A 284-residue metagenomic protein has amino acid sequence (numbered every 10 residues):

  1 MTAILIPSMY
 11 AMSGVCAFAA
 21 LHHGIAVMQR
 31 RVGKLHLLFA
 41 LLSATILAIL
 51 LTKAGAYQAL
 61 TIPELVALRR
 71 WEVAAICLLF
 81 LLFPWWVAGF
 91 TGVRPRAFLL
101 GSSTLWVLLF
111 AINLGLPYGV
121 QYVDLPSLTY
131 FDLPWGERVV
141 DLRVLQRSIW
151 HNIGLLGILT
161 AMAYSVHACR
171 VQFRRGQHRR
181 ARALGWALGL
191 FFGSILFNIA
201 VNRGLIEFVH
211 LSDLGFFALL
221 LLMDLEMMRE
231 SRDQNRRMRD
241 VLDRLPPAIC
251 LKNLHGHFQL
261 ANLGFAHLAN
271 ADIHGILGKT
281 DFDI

Functional and structural regions predicted by a protein language model:
M1-C16: Generic start-of-chain signal for non-secretory N-termini
T2, H22-G33: Short, hydrophobic transmembrane alpha-helix segments
I6-M9, G33-H36, A40-I46, L50-A59 (+5 more regions): Interfacial "cap-and-anchor" motif at the non-cytosolic start of specific transmembrane alpha-helices
V15-G24, C77-W86: Central hydrophobic cores of alpha-helical transmembrane segments in multi-pass inner-membrane proteins across all
D224, C250-K252, F258, D281: Polar/charged side chains located within well-ordered beta-strands of beta-rich proteins
R237-G256, L263, H267: PAS/LOV and related PAS-like sensory modules
F265-I276: PAS/PAS-like sensory domain cap-loop motif
G275-I284: PAS-family sensory/regulatory domains
